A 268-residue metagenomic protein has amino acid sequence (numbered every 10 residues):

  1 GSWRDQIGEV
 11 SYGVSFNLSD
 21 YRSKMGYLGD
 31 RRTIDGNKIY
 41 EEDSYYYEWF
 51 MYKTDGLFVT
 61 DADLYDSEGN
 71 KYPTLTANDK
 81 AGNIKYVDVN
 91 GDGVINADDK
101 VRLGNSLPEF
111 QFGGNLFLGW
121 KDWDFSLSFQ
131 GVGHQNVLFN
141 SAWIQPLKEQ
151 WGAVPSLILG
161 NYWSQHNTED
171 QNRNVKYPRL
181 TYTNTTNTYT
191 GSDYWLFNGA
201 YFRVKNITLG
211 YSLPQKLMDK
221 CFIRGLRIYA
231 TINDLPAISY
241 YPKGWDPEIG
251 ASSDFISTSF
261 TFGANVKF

Functional and structural regions predicted by a protein language model:
W3-S106, S156, S164-N172: Conserved small-residue
G8-V14, F110-F112, K121-W123, A200 (+2 more regions): Outer-envelope beta-barrel architecture signal
E9, S23-Y40, H134-W163, I238-W245: Outer-membrane beta-barrel and related beta-rich outer-membrane complex signature in Gram-negative bacteria
G13-S15, G113-N115, N206-G210, T261-G263: Membrane-embedded beta-strand positions in outer-membrane beta-barrel channels/transporters
V14-F16, L127, I228-A230, A264: Membrane-embedded beta-strand positions of outer-membrane beta-barrel proteins
L18-K24, W120-D122, G131-Q135, N206 (+3 more regions): Transmembrane beta-strands of outer-membrane beta-barrel pores
G36-A62, N161-D170, N187-S192, L235-F268: C-terminal beta-signal and terminal closure region of outer-membrane beta-barrel proteins
V132-I228: Extracytoplasmic gating/loop element in the C-terminal half of outer-membrane beta-barrel translocons and assembly
